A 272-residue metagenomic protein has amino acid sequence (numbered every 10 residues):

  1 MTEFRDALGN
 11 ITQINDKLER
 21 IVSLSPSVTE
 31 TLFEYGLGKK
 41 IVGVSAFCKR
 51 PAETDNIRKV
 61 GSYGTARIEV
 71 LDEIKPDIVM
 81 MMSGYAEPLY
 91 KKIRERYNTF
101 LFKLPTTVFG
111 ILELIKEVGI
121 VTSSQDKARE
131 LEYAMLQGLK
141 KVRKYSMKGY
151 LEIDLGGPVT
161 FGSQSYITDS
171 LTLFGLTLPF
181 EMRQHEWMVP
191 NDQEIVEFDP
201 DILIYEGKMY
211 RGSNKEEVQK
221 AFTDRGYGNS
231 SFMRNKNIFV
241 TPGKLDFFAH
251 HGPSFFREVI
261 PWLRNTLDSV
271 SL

Functional and structural regions predicted by a protein language model:
M1-F4, N10-I14, R20, I78 (+5 more regions): Extracytoplasmic substrate-binding proteins
T2-R5, E19-E87, P179, Y227: A short, structured surface patch at a secondary-structure boundary
S45, Y166-W187, G207, V240: His/Asp/Glu-enriched short active-site or ligand-binding loop at hydrolase and phosphoryl-transfer sites
R50-E53, I93, R225-N237: Short, conserved catalytic or adaptor-binding loops enriched in Gly and charged residues
R50-I57, V70, F109-L114, K215 (+1 more regions): Short, charged, surface-exposed secondary-structure boundary motifs
T65-G84, N98, N191-M209: Proline-aspartate-enriched helix->loop->beta-strand connector
E87-I93, G207-A221: A ligand-binding cleft/hinge motif common to bilobed small-molecule-binding domains
G162: A conserved mid-domain beta-alpha-beta active-site/ligand-binding segment of alpha/beta enzyme cores
